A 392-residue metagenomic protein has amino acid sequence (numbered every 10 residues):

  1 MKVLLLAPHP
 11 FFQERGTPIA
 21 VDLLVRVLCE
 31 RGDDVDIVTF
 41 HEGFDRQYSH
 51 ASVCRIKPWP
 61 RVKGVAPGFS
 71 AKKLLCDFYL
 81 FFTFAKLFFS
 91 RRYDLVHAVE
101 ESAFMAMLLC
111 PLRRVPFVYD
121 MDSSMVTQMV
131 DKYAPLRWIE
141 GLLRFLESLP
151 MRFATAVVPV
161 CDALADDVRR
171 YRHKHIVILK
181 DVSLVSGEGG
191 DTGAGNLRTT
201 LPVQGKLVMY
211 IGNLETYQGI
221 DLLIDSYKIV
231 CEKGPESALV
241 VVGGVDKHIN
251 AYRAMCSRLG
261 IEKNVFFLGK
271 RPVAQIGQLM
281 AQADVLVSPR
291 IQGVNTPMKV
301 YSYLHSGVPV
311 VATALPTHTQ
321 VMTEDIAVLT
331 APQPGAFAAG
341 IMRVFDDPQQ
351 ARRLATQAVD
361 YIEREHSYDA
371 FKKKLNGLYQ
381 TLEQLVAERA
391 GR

Functional and structural regions predicted by a protein language model:
M1-D45, A156, L222, V230 (+2 more regions): N-terminal subdomain of nucleotide-sugar transferases
L4, V158, P202-Y227: Conserved donor-binding/catalytic core segment of Leloir-type glycosyltransferases
L23, F82-A85, F89, F104 (+4 more regions): Membrane-proximal helix-turn-helix segments that form the acceptor-binding/catalytic region of lipid-linked
T39, C54-K57, E140-D191, V203 (+2 more regions): Donor nucleotide-sugar binding/catalytic pocket of nucleotide-sugar-dependent glycosyltransferases
T155, Q278-N295, V308: Acidic donor-binding loop of glycosyltransferase active sites
I211, A238-R253, G269: Glycosyltransferase donor-sugar binding loop
N250-A274: Nucleotide-activated donor-binding/catalytic signature segment of Leloir-type glycosyltransferases, i.e., the conserved
E324-G335, M342-Q349: Conserved acidic donor-binding segment of nucleotide-sugar-dependent glycosyltransferases
